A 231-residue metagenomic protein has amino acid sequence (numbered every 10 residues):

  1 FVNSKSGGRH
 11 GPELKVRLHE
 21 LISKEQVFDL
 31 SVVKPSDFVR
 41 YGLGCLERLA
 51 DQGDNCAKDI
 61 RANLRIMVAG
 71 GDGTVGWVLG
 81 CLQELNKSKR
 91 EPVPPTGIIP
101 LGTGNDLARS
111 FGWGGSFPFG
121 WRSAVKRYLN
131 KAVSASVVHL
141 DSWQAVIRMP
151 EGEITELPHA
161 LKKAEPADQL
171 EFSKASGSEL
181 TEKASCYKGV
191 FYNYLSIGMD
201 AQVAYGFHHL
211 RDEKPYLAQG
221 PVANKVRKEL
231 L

Functional and structural regions predicted by a protein language model:
F1, K5-E13, L21-M67, T74-L231: Catalytic core of DAGKc-family lipid kinases
L18: Calcium-regulated, polybasic anionic-phospholipid
